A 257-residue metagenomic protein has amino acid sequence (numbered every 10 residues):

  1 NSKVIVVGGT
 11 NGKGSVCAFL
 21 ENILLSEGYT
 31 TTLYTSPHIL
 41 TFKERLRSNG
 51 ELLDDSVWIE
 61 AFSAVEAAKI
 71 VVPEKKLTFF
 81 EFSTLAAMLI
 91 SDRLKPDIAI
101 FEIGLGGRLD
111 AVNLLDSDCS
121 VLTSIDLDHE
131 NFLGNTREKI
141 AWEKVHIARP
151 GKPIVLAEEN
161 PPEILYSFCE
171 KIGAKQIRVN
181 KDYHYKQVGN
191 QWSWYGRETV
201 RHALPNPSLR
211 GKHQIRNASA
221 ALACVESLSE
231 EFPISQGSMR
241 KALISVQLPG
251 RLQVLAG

Functional and structural regions predicted by a protein language model:
N1-I39, E44, C119-V121: Walker A (P-loop) phosphate-binding motif
L20, L24, T84-S91, A218-L228: Buried hydrophobic packing segments
S26-L115, N131-L133: ATP-dependent carboxylate-amine ligase catalytic core
Y34, V155-E158, F168-V188, S208-G211 (+2 more regions): Beta-strand->loop->alpha-helix junctions that form or flank phosphate-binding loops in nucleotide-handling enzymes
S83-F132, E163-L204: Extended acidic/charged loop-beta regions that coordinate divalent cations and stabilize anionic phosphate/carboxylate
I98-I103, D110-V121, I125-H129, K139 (+1 more regions): Nucleotide phosphate-binding/pyrophosphate-handling subdomain across enzymes that bind or process nucleotide phosphates
C119-T123, G151-A157: Conserved beta-strand/loop subsegment of P-loop NTPase cores
A141-R149: Membrane-proximal helix-turn-helix segments that form the acceptor-binding/catalytic region of lipid-linked
